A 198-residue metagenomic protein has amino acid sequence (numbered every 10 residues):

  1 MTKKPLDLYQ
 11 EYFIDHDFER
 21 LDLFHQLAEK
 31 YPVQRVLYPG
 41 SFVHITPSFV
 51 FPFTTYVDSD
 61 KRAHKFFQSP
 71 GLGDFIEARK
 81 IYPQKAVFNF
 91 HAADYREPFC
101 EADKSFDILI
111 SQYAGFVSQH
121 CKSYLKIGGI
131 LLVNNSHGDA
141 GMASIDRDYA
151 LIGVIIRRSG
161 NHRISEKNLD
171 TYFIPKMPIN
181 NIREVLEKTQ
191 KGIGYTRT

Functional and structural regions predicted by a protein language model:
M1-Q34, H44-I45: Class I SAM-dependent methyltransferase Rossmann-like catalytic core, especially the SAM/SAH-binding loop
Q26-T55, L132: Conserved class I S-adenosyl-L-methionine
Y56-K80: Glycine-rich phosphate-binding loop and adjoining beta1-alpha1-beta2 segment of Rossmann-like nucleotide-binding folds
K61-R62, S136-A140, I156-S159: Short "lid" loop at the C-terminus of a central beta-strand within the Rossmann-like core of SAM-dependent
K85, A92-L109: A short acidic, Gly/Pro-enriched loop at the edge of an enzyme's catalytic core that lines a small-molecule cofactor
S111-G129, V133-H137: A short, conserved alpha-helix within the catalytic core of class I
G128-G153: Conserved beta-strand signature within the Rossmann-like core of class I S-adenosyl-L-methionine
G153-T198: A conserved mid-domain beta-alpha-beta active-site/ligand-binding segment of alpha/beta enzyme cores
